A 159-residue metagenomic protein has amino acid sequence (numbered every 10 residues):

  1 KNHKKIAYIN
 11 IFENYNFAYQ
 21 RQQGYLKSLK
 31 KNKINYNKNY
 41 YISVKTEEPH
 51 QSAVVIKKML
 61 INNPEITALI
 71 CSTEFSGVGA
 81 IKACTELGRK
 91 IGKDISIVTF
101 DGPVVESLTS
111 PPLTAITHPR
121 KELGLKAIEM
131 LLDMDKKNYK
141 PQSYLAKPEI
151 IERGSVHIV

Functional and structural regions predicted by a protein language model:
K1-N32, Q142-V156: An alpha-beta-alpha
N2-K5, N35, E65, P112: Short loop/turn motifs at secondary-structure junctions
K4-K5, Y36-Y40, I91-S96: Short acidic capping loops at alpha-helix termini that bridge into adjacent secondary structure
A7-Y8, L26-H50: Short beta-strand elements in bilobed, periplasmic/extracellular small-molecule ligand-binding domains
I9-F12, I42, S72, D101: Conserved residues at the C-terminal ends of beta-strands
F17, E47-E48, S72, I97: A generic short alpha-helical patch detector that favors 3-5-residue windows in or near N-terminal regions
F17-R21, E48-S52, R120: Conserved donor sugar-nucleotide recognition element shared by glycan-biosynthetic enzymes
A53-V159: Flexible loop/turn connectors
